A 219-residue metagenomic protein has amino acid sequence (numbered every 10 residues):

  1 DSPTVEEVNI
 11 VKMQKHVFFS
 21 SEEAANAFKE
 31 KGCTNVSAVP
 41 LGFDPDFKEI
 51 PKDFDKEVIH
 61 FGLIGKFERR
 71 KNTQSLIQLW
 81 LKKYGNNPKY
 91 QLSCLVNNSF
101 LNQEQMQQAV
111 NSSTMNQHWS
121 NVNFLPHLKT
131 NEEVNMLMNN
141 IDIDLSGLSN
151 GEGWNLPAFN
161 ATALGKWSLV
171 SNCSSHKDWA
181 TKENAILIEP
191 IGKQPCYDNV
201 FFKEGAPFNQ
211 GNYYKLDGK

Functional and structural regions predicted by a protein language model:
E23, G42: Carbohydrate-associated surface elements
D46-H60, Y84-N87: Nucleotide-sugar donor-binding and catalytic loop/hinge architecture of NDP-sugar-dependent glycosyltransferases
F54-K71, I77-W80, L92-S93: Conserved donor-binding/catalytic core segment of Leloir-type glycosyltransferases
Q103-E132, M136: Nucleotide-activated donor-binding/catalytic signature segment of Leloir-type glycosyltransferases, i.e., the conserved
N135, A158-K166, S174-D178: Short alpha-helical segment that forms part of, or immediately flanks, the ligand-binding pocket in carbohydrate-active
M136-G153, K166: Acidic donor-binding loop of glycosyltransferase active sites
W167-V170, I186-L187: Short hydrophobic beta-strand element within catalytic cores of glycosyltransferases and related nucleotide-activated
K177-K219: Change "using UDP/GDP/dTDP sugars" to "using nucleotide sugars
